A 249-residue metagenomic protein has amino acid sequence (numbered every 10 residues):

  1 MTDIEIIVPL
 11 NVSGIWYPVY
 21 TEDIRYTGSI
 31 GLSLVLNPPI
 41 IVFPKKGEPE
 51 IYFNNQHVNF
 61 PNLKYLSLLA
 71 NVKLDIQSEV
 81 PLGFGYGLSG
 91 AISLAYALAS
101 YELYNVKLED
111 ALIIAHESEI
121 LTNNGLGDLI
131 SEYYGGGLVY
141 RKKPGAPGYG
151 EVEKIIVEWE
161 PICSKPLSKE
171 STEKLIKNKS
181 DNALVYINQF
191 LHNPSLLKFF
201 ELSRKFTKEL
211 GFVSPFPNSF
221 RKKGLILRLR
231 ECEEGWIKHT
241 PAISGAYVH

Functional and structural regions predicted by a protein language model:
M1-L82, G235-H249: ATP-binding N-lobe of GHMP and related small-molecule kinases
E5-V8, S13-W16, S131, L138-R141 (+1 more regions): Short hydrophobic-aromatic micro-motifs
I6-I7, I24-R25, S33-L36, T122-N124 (+3 more regions): Solvent-exposed alpha-helices and their adjacent loops that cap or buttress functional pockets in soluble metabolic
Q77-G85, K223-L229: Short glycine-rich or small-residue beta-strand-to-loop segments that form or flank ligand, phosphate, metal/Fe-S
Y86-E109: DPxDG-like acidic metal-binding loop motif
E102, I120, A146-H249: C-terminal nucleotide
E109-E153: Alpha/beta catalytic cores of group-transfer enzymes, especially the acyltransferase/condensing modules of polyketide
